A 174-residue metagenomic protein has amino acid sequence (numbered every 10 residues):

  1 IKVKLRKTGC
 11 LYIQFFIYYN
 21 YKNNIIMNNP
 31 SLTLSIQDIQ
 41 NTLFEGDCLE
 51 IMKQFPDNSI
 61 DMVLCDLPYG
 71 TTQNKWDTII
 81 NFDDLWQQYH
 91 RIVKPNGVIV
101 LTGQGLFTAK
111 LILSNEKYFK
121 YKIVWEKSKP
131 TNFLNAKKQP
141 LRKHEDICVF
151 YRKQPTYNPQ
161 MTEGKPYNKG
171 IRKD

Functional and structural regions predicted by a protein language model:
K7-T8, N23: Polybasic, lysine-rich low-complexity intrinsically disordered segments
T8-G9, I13-F15: Targeting/processing segments of secretory and organellar proteins
Y18-Y21, I26-D174: Core catalytic lobe of class I
